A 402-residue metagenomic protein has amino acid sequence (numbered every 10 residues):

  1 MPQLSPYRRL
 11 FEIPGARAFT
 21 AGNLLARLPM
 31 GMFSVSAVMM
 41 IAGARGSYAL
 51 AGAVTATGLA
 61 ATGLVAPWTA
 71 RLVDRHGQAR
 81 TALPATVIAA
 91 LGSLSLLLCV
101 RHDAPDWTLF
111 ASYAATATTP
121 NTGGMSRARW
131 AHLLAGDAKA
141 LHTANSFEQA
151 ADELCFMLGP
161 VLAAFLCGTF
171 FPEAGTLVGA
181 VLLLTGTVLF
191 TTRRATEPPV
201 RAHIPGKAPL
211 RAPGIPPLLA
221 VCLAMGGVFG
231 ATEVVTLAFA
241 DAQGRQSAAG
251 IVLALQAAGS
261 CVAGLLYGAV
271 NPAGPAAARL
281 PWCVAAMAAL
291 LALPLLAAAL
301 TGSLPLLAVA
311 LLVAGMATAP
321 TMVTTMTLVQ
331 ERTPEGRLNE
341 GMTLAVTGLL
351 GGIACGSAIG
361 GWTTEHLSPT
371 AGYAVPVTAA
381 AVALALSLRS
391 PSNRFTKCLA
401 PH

Functional and structural regions predicted by a protein language model:
P2-G63, P209-A254: Helix-loop boundary and gating motifs at the non-cytosolic
L24, P105-T122, L223, L306-P320: Hydrophobic core of transmembrane alpha-helices in multi-pass small-molecule transporters, especially MFS/SLC-type
A37, P120-A135, T236, P320-T333: Intracellular juxtamembrane helix-capping segments at the cytosolic ends of symmetry-related transmembrane helices
L64-Q78, C167, V262-A277, T364: Helix-to-loop junctions at the C-terminal end of transmembrane segments in multipass secondary transporters
V87-D103, A286-T301: C-terminal ends and interior cores of transmembrane alpha-helices in multi-pass membrane transporters/permeases
Y113-D152: Cytoplasmic helix-loop-helix junction between adjacent transmembrane helices in 12-TM secondary transporters
A278-V323: C-terminal transmembrane helical hairpin of 12-TM major facilitator-type secondary transporters
R332, G336-L367: A late C-terminal transmembrane helix in Major Facilitator Superfamily
